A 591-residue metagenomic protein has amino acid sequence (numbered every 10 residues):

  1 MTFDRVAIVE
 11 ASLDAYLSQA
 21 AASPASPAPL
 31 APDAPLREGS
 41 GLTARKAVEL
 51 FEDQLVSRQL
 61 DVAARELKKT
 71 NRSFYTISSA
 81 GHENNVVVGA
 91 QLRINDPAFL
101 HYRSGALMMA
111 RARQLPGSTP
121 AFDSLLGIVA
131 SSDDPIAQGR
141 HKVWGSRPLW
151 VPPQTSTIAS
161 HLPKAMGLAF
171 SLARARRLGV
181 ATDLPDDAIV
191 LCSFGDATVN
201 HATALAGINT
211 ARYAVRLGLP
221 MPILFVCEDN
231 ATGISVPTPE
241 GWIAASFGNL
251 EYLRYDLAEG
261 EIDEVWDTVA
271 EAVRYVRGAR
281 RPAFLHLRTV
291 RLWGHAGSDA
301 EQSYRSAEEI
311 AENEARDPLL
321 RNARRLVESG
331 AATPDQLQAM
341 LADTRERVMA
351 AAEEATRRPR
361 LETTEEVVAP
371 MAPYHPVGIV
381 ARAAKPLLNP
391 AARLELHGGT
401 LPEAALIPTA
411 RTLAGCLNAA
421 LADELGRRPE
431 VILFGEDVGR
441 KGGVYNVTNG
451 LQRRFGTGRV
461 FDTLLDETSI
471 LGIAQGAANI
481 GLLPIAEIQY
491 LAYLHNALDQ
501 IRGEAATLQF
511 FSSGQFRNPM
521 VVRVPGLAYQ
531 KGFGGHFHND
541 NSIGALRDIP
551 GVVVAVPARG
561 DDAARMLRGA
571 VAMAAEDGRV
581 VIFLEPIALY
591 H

Functional and structural regions predicted by a protein language model:
M1-N85, Q91-L92, W293-F455, L465: Conserved acidic/glycine
Q59-V62, E66-I223, G233-R254, G534-H536 (+1 more regions): Cofactor-binding active-site loop characterized by glycine-rich and histidine/acidic residues
E83-V86, W150-L224, T232, E259-Y275 (+1 more regions): Thiamine diphosphate
V88-G89, M109-Q114, A202-A206, I234-E240 (+8 more regions): Short acidic, glycine/serine/threonine-rich loops at helix termini
F99-Y102, A159, A165, A169 (+7 more regions): Short beta-strand segments
T182-D186, P239-E271, E314-A342, F511-E576: Conserved thiamine diphosphate
D196, A563, G569-H591: Conformationally flexible catalytic loops at phosphate/diphosphate-handling active centers
